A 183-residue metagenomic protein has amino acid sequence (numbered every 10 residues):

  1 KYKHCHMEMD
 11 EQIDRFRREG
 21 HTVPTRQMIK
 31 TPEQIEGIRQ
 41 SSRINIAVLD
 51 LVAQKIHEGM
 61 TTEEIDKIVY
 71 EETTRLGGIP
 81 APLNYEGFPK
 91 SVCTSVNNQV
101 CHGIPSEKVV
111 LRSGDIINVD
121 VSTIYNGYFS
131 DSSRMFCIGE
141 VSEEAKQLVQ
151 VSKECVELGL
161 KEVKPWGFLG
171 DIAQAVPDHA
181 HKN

Functional and structural regions predicted by a protein language model:
H4-H6: Cysteine-centered loop/knuckle micro-motif
E8-N183: Active-site neighborhoods and metal-handling regions in enzymes and metal-associated proteins
